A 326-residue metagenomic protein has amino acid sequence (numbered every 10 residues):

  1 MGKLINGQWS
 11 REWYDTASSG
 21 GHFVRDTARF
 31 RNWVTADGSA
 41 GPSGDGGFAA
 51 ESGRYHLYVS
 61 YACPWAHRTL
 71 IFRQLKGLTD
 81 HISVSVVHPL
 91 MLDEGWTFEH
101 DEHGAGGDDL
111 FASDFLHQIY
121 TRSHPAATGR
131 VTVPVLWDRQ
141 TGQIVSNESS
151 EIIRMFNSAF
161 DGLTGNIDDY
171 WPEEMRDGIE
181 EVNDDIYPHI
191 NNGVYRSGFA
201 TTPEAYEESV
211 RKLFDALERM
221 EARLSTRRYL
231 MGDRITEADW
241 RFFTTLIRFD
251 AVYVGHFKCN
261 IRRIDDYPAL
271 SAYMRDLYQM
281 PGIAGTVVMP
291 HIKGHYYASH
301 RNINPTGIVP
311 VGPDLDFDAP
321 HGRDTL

Functional and structural regions predicted by a protein language model:
M1-L326: C-terminal alpha-helical interaction module
